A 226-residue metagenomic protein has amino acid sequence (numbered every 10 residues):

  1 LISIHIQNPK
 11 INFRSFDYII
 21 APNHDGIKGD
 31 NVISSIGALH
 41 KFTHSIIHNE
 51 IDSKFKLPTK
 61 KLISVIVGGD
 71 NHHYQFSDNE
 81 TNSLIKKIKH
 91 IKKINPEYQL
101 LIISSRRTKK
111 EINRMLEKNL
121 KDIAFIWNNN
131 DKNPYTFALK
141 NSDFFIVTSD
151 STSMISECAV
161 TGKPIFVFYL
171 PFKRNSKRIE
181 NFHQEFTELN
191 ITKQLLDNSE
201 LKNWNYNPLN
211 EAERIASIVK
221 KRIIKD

Functional and structural regions predicted by a protein language model:
L1-Q7, C158: Active-site proximal beta-strand in glycosyltransferases
Q7-I11, H24-G26, A38-H40, I126-K132 (+2 more regions): Short, acidic/turn-prone active-site loops that include or flank metal/cofactor- and phosphate-binding residues
F13-S77, L195-W204, L209, E213: A nucleotide-sugar donor-handling region in carbohydrate enzymes
K28, H73-Y74, T108-R114, K173-K177: Short, charged/polar "capping" segments at the starts of alpha-helices and the immediately preceding loops
D70-I103: Conserved catalytic-core segment of nucleotide-activated headgroup transferases in glycan assembly
E97-K132: Catalytic donor nucleotide-activated moiety binding site of glycosyltransferases and closely related
Y135-S176: A donor-sugar binding/catalytic signature common to diverse glycosyltransferases and related nucleotide-sugar
H183-D226: Leloir-type glycosyltransferase catalytic cores
